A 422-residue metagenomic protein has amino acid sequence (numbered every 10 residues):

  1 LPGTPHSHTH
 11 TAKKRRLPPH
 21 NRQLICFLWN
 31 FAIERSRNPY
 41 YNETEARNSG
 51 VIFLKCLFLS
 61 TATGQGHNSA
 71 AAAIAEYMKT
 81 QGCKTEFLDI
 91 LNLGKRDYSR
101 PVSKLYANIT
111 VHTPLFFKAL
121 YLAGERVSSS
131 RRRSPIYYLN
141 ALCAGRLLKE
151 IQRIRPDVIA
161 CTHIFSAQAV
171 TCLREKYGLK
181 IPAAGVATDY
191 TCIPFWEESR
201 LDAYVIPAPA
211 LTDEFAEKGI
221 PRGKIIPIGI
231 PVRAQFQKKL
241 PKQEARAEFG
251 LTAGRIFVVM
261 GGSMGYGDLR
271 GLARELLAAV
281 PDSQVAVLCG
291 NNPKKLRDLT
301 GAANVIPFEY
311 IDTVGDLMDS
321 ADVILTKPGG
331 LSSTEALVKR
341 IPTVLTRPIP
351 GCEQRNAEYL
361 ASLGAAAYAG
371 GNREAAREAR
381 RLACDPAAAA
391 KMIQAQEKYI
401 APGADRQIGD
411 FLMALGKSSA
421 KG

Functional and structural regions predicted by a protein language model:
Q65, A70, A119-G219, K224-P227: Active-site and donor-binding regions of nucleotide-sugar-utilizing enzymes
A73-L148: Conserved N-terminal ligand/cofactor-binding loop architecture of enzyme catalytic domains
D202-R255, G261-S263, N291-N292: A nucleotide-sugar donor-handling region in carbohydrate enzymes
K242-E244, L251-A321: Donor-nucleotide binding loops and adjacent catalytic segments primarily of GT-B fold Leloir glycosyltransferases
D319-G329: Acidic donor-binding loop of glycosyltransferase active sites
A361-A367, G371-A387: C-terminal "capping" alpha-helix adjacent to the active site of nucleotide-linked donor transferases in cell-envelope
A388-P402: A short, well-ordered alpha-helix in the C-terminal region of glycosyltransferases
P402-G422: C-terminal alpha-helical cap of glycosyltransferases
